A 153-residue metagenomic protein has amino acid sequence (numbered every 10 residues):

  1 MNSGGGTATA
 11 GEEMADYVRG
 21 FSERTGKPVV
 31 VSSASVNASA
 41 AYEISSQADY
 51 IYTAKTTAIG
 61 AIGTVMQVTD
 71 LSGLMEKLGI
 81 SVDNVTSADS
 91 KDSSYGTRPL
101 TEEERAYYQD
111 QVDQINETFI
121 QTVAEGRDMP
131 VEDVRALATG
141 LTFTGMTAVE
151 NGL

Functional and structural regions predicted by a protein language model:
M1-K27, S33-G126: Small-residue-centered hinge/linker elements
F119-L153: Secondary-structure end/capping motifs
